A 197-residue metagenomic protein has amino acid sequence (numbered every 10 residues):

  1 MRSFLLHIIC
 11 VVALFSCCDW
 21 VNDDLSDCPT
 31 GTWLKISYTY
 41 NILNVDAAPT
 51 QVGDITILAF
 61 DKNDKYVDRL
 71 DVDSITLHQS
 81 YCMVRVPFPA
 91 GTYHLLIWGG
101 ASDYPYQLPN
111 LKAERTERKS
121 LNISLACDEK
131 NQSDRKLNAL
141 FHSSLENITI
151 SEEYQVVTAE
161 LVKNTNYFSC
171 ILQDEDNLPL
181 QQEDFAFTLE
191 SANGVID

Functional and structural regions predicted by a protein language model:
M1-C17: Sec-dependent bacterial lipoprotein signal peptides
L14-T39: Bacterial Sec-dependent N-terminal signal peptides
Y38-Q51, I171-L180: Structural motif
G53-T56, E183-F185: Short beta-strand/loop motifs in extracellular/secreted proteins, especially within beta-sandwich accessory domains
L58-K65, A192-G194: Change "in extracellular beta-sheet-rich domains … of secreted and cell-surface proteins" to "in beta-sheet-rich domains
D61, G99-D103, D174: Surface-exposed loop/turn motifs at beta-strand-loop junctions within extracellular Ig-like and Fibronectin type III
V67-K163: Short, low-hydrophobicity acidic/polar segments
L172-D197: Short helix-loop boundary/capping segments
